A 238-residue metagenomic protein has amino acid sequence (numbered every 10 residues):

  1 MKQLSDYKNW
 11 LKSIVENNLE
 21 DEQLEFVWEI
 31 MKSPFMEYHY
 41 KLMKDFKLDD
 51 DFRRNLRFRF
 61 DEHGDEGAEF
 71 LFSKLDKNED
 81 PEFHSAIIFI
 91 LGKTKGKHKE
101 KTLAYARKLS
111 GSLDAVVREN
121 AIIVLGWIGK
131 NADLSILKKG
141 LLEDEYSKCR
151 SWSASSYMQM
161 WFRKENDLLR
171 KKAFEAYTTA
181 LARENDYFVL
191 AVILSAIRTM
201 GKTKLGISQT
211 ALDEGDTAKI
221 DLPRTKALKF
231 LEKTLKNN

Functional and structural regions predicted by a protein language model:
M1-L4, E16, E20, K32 (+3 more regions): Intrinsic-disorder-associated interaction segments
K2-K8, V27-K44, E62-D76, G96-S110 (+3 more regions): Amphipathic alpha-helical scaffolding segments comprising HEAT/armadillo-like alpha-solenoid repeats
N9-I30, K41-H63, S73-D76, E82-K97 (+4 more regions): Structural detector for internal amphipathic alpha-helices that build alpha-solenoid repeat scaffolds
S112-L113, D144-S147, R183-Y187: Short coil/turn segments at helix-helix junctions and helix-capping linkers within large alpha-helical proteins
R118, E145, A154, T210-D213: A broadly tuned "polar low-complexity/structure-edge" signature
R118, L181-N185, K219-A227: Short, mixed-charge aromatic SLiMs
K202-N238: Eukaryotic acidic, Ser/Thr-rich intrinsically disordered low-complexity regions
